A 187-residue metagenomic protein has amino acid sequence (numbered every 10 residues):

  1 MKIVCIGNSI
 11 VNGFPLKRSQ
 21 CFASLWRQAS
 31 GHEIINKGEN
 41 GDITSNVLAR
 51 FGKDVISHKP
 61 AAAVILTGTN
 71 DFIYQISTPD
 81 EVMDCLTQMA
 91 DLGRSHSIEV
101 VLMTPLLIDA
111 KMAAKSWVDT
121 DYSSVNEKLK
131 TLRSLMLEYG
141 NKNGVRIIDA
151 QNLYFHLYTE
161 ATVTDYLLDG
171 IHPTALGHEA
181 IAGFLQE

Functional and structural regions predicted by a protein language model:
M1-N46, R50-A62: Serine-esterase "nucleophile elbow" of acetyl-processing enzymes
A29, A49-E187: Alpha-helical cap/lid subdomain in secreted, periplasmic, or secretory-pathway luminal O-acyl-processing enzymes
